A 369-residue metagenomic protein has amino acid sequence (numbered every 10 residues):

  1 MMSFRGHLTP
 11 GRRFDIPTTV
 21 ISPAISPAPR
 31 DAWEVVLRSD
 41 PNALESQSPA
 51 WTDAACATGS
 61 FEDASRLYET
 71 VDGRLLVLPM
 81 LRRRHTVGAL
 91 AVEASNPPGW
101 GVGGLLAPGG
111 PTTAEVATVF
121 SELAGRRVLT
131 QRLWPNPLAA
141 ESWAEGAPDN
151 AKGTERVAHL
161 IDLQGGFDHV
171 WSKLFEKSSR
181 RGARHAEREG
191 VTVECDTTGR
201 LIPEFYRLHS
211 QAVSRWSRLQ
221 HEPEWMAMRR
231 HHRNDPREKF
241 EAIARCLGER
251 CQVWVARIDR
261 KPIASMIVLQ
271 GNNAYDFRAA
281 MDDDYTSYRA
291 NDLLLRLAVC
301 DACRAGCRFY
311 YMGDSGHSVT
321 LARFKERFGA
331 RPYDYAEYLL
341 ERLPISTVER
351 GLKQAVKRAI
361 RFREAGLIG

Functional and structural regions predicted by a protein language model:
M2-D15, L81-R82, E145-H169, R304-G369: Active-site/acyl-donor-binding loops of N-acyltransferases
G11-F14, I21-G73, L78-G88, L138-E155 (+1 more regions): A conserved beta-strand-loop-helix scaffold within acyl/acetyltransferase catalytic domains
P41, R127, H209-S217, A302 (+2 more regions): A generic secondary-structure signal for well-formed alpha-helical elements
R66-L67, P108, A117-S121, R237-R350: Aromatic (often tryptophan-rich) hydrophobic motifs at membrane interfaces
R82-V102: Conserved acyl-donor/pantetheine-binding loop and adjacent beta-alpha core of acyl/acetyltransferases and related
N96-L106, G153-L160: Acyl/amide activation-and-transfer machinery of modular secondary-metabolite enzymes
T112-A158: Non-catalytic accessory segments adjacent to catalytic cores
R132, E194-C195, R308-G313: Short catalytic-loop micro-motif centered on adjacent basic/acidic residues
